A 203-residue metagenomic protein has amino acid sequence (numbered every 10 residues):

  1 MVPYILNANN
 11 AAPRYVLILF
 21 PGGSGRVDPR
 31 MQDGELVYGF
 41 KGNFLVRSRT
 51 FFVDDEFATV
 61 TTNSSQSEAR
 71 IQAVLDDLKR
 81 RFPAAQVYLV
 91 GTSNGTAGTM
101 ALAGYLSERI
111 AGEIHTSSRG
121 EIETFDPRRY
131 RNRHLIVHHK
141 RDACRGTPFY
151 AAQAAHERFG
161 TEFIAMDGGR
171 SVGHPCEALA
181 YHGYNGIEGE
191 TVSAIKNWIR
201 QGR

Functional and structural regions predicted by a protein language model:
M1-A8: A short loop-to-beta-strand scaffold at the N-terminal edge of the catalytic core in hydrolase folds
N10-F51: Short, surface-exposed "cap/lid" segments of acyl-processing enzymes
K41-S48, T61-A84, Y88-L89: Alpha/beta-hydrolase active-site loop
L89-T99: Gly/Ala-rich beta-loop-alpha elbow adjacent to hydrolase catalytic centers
E108-G120, N132-R133: A conserved short beta-strand
Y130, I136-H138: Short beta-strand/loop motif that positions the catalytic acidic residue of the alpha/beta-hydrolase fold
N132, A143-E157: Short alpha-helix in the alpha/beta-hydrolase fold that links the catalytic acid
T161-R203: C-terminal catalytic histidine-bearing segment of alpha/beta-hydrolase fold enzymes
